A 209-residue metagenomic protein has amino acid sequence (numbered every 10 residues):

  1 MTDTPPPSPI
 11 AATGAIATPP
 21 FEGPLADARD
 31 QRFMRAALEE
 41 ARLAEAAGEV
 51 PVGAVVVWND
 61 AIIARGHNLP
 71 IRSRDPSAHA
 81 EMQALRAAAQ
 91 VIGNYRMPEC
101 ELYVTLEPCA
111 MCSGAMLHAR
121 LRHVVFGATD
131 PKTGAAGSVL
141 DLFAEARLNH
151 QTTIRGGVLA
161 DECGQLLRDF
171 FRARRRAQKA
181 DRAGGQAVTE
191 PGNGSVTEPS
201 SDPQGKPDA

Functional and structural regions predicted by a protein language model:
M1-A44, M111, A115-A209: Zinc-dependent deaminase
A37, A41-A44, A54, A64 (+2 more regions): Small-residue (primarily alanine) positions within well-ordered alpha-helices, especially packing/interaction faces
G48-V52, R96-P98: Short, basic and Ser/Thr-rich N-terminal targeting/leader segments
V52-D60: Short beta-strand scaffold segments in enzyme catalytic cores
I63-P70: Short beta->alpha transition motifs characteristic of CBS
P70, V104, A128: Residues that line or immediately flank small-molecule/substrate-binding pockets and catalytic motifs
R72-M82: A short, polar/charged loop-to-alpha-helix boundary motif
N94-E107: Immediate flanking context of iron-sulfur cluster ligation sites
